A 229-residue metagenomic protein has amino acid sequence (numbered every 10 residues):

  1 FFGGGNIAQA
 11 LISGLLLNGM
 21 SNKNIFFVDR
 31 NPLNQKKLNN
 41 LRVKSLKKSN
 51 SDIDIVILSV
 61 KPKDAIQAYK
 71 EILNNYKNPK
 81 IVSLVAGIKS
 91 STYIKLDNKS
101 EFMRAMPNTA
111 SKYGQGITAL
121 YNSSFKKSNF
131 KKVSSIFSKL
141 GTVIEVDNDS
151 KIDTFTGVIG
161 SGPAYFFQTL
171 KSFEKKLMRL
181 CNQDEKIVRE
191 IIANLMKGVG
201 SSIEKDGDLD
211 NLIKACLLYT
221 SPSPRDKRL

Functional and structural regions predicted by a protein language model:
F1-S45, Q115-G116, K176-L180: NAD(P)+-binding Rossmann beta1-loop-alpha1 motif at the extreme N-terminus of oxidoreductases
L11, F26, L33, N50-L120: Rossmann-like NAD(P)(H) cofactor-binding subdomain of soluble oxidoreductases
I25, Q35, A65, D184-I191 (+1 more regions): Small-residue helix-packing motif on alpha-helices
K44-K48, E145: Short acidic-hydrophobic, aromatic-tinged amphipathic segments that line or gate anion-handling sites
T92-E101, I117-T154, Y165-K205: Internal alpha-helical scaffold of NAD(P)-dependent oxidoreductase catalytic cores
I152-G157, L212-I213: Short pre-catalytic strand/loop immediately N-terminal to key active-site residues, enriched for Gly-Thr
Y219-L229: Single conserved hydrophobic/aromatic residue that forms the stacking wall/gate of nucleotide- or nucleobase-binding
